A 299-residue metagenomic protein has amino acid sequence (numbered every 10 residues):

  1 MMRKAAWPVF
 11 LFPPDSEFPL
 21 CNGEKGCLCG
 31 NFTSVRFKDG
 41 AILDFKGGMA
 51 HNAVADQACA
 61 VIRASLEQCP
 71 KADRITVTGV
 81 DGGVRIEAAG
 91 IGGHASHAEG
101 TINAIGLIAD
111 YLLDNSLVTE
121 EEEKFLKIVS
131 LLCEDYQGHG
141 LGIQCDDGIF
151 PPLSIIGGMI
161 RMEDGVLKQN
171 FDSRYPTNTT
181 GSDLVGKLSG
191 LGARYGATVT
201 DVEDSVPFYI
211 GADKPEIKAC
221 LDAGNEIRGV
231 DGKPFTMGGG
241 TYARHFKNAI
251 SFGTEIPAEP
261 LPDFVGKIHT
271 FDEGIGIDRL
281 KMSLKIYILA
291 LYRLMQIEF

Functional and structural regions predicted by a protein language model:
M2-P176: Midchain, well-structured core segments that form catalytic/ion-binding scaffolds
L11, V199, A249-S251: Conserved beta-strand scaffold positions in the cores of enzyme catalytic domains, especially in NTP/NDP-utilizing
L43-D44, A50, Q57, S65-T76 (+1 more regions): Active-site-adjacent substrate-binding region of metalloamidase/peptidase-like peptide-processing proteins
S65-I75, L107-V118, K187-G196, P215 (+3 more regions): Generic non-transmembrane alpha-helical segments
E87-H94, T198-E203, F264-F271: A short small-residue
M162-G239: Substrate-recognition/cap regions that form aromatic- and gly/pro-loop-enriched pockets for small-molecule ligands
E163, A223-I297: Zn-dependent metallopeptidase/amidohydrolase metal-coordination segment
